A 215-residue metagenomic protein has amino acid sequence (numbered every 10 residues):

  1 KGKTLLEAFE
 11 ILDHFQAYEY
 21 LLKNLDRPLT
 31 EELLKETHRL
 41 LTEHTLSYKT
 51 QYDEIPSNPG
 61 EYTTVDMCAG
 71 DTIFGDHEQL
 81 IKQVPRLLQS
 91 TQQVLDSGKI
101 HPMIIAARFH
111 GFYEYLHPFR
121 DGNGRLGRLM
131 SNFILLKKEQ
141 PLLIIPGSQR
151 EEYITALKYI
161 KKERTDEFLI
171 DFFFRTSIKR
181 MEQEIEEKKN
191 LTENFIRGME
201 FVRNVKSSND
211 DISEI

Functional and structural regions predicted by a protein language model:
K1-D121, R125-I215: FIC/Doc superfamily catalytic core
